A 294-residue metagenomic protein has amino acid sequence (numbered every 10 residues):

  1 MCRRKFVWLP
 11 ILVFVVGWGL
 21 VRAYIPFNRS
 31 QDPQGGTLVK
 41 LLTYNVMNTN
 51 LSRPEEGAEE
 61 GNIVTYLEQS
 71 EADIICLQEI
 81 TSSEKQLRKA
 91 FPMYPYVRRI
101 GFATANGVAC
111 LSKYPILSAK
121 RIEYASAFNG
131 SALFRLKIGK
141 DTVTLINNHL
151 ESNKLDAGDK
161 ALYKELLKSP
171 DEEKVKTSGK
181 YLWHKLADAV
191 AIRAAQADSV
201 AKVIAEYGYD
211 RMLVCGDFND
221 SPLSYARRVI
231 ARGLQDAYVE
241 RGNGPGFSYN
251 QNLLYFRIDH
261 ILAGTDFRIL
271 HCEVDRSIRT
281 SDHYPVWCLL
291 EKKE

Functional and structural regions predicted by a protein language model:
M1-V15, R121-I122, A194-L213, F218-E294: Metal-dependent phosphoester-hydrolase catalytic domains
G17-G35, G61-V64, E68, I74-E165 (+2 more regions): Structured beta-strand-rich core segments of catalytic domains in phosphoester-bond hydrolases
L20-E56, D210: Mobile, glycine- and charge-enriched loop segments and immediately flanking short secondary-structure elements within
G36-L38, A105-N106, F128, K140-T142 (+4 more regions): A structure-centric signal for secondary-structure junctions around beta-strands
K40-V46, E59, I63-K85, T144-H149 (+6 more regions): Active-site beta-strand/loop signature of hydrolases that rely on acidic residues for catalysis
T43-A58, K154-A189: Acidic/histidine-rich helix-loop elements that form or flank divalent-metal/phosphate-binding sites at the catalytic
M47-T49, L117, E151-S152, D236 (+1 more regions): Active-site/binding-pocket entry motifs
N48-L51, T81-K85, A103-G107, F128 (+4 more regions): Active-site environment of divalent metal-dependent phosphoester hydrolases
